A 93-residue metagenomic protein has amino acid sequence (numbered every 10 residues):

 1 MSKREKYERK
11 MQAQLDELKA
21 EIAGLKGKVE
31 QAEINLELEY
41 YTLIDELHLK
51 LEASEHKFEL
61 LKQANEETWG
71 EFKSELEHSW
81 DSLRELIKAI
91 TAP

Functional and structural regions predicted by a protein language model:
K3-T91: Amphipathic alpha-helical membrane/lipid-surface binding segments
